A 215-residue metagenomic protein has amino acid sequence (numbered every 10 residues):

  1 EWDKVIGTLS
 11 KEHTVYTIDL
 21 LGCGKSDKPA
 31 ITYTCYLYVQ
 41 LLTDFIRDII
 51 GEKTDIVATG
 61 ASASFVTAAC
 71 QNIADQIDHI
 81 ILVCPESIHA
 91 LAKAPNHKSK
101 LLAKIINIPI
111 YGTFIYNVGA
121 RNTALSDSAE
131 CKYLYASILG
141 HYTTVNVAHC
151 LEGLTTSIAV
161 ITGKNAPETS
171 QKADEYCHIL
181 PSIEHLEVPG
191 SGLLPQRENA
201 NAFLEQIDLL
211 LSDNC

Functional and structural regions predicted by a protein language model:
D3, G7, Y16-V57, E205: Active-site loop/oxyanion-hole signature of alpha/beta-hydrolase fold enzymes
G7, I158-S191, R197: Conserved loop-alpha-helix segment in the C-terminal half of the alpha/beta-hydrolase fold that carries the catalytic
T14, K53-D55, I77-H79, E184: Structural signature of beta-strand start/N-cap positions in the alpha/beta core of ABC transporter nucleotide-binding
L20-G24, S87, G192-P195: Alpha/beta-hydrolase active-site loop signature
A58-V66: Gly/Ala-rich beta-loop-alpha elbow adjacent to hydrolase catalytic centers
T67-N72, I77-P109: Flexible "cap/lid" loop of the alpha/beta hydrolase fold
R121-H149, N165: Hydrophobic, aromatic-rich cap/lid helix
I183-C215: Catalytic active-site module of serine/aspartate enzymes centered on a nucleophile-bearing elbow/loop
